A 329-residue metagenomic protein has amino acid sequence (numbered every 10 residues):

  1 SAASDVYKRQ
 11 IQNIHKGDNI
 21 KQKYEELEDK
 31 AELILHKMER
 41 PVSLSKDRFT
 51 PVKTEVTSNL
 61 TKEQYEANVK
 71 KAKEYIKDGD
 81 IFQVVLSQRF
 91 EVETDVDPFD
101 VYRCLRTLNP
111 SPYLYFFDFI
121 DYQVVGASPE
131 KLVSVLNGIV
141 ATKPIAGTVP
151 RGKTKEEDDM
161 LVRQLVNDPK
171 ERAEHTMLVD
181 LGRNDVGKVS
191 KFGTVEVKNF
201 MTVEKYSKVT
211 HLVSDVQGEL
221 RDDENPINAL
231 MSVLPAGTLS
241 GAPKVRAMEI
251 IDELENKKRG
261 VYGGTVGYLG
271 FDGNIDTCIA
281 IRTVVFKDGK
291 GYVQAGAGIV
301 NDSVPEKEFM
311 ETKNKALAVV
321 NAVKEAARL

Functional and structural regions predicted by a protein language model:
S1-S4, K8-L329: Extended alpha-helical targeting/anchoring segments, especially N-terminal organellar/secretory targeting helices
